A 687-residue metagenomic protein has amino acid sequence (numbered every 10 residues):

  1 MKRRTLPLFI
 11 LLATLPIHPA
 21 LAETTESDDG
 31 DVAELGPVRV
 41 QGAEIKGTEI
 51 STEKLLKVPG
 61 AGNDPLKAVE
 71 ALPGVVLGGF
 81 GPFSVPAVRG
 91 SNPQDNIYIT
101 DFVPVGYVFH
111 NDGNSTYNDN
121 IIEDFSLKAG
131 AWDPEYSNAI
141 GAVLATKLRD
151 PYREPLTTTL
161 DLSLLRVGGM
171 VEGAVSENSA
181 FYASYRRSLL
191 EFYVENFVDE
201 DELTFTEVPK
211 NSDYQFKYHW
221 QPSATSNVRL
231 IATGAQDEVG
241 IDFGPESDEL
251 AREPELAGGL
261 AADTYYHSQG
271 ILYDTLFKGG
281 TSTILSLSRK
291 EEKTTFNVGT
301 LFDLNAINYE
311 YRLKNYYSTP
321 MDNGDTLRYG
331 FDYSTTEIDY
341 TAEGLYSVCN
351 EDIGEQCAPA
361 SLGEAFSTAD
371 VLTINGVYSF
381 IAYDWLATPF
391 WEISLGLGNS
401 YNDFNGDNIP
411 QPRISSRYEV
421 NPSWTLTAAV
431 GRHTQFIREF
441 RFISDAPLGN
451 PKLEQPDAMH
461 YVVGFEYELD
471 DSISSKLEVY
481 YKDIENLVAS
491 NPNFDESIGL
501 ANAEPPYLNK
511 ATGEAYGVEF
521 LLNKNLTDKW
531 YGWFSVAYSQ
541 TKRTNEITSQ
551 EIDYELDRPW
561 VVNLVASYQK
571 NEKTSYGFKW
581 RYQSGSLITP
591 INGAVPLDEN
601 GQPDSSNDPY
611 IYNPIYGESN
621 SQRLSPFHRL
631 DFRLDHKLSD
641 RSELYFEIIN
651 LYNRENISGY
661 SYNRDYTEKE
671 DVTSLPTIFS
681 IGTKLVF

Functional and structural regions predicted by a protein language model:
T25-E26, Q41-D119, D124-W132, R149: Periplasmic N-terminal accessory/gating domains of Gram-negative outer-membrane beta-barrel systems
D112-S115, E123-D133, A142-G173, A183-Y185 (+2 more regions): Short strand-turn segments of transmembrane beta-barrel domains in outer membranes, especially the first one or two
S163-R187, L203-V239, A261-T283, T319-Y329: Transmembrane beta-barrel wall of Gram-negative outer-membrane proteins
S223, T233, S318-T326, D332 (+4 more regions): Structural signature of Gram-negative outer-membrane beta-barrels, strongest in the C-terminal barrel of TonB-dependent
E310-K314, S367-L372, E454, S474-S535 (+2 more regions): Outer membrane beta-barrel strand-and-loop segments of large Gram-negative receptors, especially TonB-dependent
A342-C349, C357, D403, Y418 (+4 more regions): Surface-exposed extracellular loop regions of Gram-negative outer-membrane beta-barrel proteins, predominantly
L386-T388, Y481-D483, P506-P590: Gram-negative outer-membrane beta-barrel transporters
Y582-I611, L624-D631, D635-F687: C-terminal beta-signal and adjacent terminal beta-strands/loops of Gram-negative outer-membrane beta-barrel proteins
